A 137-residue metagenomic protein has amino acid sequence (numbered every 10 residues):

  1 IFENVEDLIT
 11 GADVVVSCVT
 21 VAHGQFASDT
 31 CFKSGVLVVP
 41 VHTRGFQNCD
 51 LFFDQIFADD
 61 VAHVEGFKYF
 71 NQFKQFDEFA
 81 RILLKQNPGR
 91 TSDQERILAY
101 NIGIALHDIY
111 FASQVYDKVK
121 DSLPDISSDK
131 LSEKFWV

Functional and structural regions predicted by a protein language model:
I1, T30-C31, A99, Y116: Broad hydrophobic/π-residue packing in well-ordered secondary structure
F2-N71: Rossmann-like adenosine-cofactor binding region
G45, C49-V137: Adenosine-phosphate binding glycine-rich loop
